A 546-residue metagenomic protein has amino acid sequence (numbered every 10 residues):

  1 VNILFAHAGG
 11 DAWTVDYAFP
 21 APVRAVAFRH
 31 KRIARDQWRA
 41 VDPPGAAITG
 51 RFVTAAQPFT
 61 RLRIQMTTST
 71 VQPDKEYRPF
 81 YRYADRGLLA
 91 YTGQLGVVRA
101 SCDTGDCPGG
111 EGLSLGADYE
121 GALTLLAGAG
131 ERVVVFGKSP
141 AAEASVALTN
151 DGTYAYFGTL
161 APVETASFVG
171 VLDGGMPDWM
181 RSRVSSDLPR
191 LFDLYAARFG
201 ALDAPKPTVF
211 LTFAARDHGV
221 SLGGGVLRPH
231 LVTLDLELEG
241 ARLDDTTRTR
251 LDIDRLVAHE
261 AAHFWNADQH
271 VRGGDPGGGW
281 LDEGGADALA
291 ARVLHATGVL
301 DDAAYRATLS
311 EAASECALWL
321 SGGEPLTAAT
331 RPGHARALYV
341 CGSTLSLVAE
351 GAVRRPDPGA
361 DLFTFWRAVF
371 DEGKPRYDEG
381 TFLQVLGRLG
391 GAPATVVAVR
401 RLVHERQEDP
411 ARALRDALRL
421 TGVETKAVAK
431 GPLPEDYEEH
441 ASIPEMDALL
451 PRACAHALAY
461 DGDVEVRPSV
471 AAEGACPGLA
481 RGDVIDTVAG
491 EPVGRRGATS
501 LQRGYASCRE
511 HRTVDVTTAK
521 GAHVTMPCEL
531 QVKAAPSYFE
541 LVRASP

Functional and structural regions predicted by a protein language model:
V1-A18, P22-V26, K374-P546: Beta/coil-rich, acidic/histidine-enriched accessory regions frequently appended to metallopeptidases
N2, A8, T14-A21, R29-R32 (+1 more regions): Extended, low-hydrophobicity, Ser/Thr/Pro/Gly-biased non-transmembrane segments
I33, Q37-A40, T67-V71, P108-A144 (+3 more regions): Zn2+-dependent metallopeptidase catalytic core
Y77-T124, A155-R198, R216-H218: Fold-level signature of zinc-dependent metallopeptidase catalytic domains
A161-G278: Juxtacatalytic substrate-recognition/specificity segment
D178-R190, T247-D252, L256, P276 (+8 more regions): Soluble non-cytosolic domains of exported or imported proteins
G274-T344, E350-D357: Acidic/His/Gly-enriched intrinsically disordered linker/tail segments that often contain short helix/coil "MoRF-like"
L326-D409: Pan-zinc metallopeptidase signature
